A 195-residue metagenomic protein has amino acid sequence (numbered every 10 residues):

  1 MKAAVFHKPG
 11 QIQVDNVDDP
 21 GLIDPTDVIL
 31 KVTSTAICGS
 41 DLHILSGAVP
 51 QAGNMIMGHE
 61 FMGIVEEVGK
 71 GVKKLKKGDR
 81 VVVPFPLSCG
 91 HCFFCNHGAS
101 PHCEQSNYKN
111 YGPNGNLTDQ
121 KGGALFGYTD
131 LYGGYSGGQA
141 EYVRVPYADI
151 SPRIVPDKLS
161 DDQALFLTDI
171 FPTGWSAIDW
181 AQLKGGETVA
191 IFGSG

Functional and structural regions predicted by a protein language model:
M1, T26, D79, G186-E187: Nucleotide donor/acceptor-binding cores
K8-G10, D24: Residue-level recognition of beta-strand termini and adjacent short loop/turns
Q11-D19: Short glycine/threonine/proline-enriched tight-turn/helix- or strand-capping micro-motif at secondary-structure
D18-T35, L45-N96, S100-P101, K109-G115 (+2 more regions): Glycine-rich beta-strand-centered segment in the early N-terminal region that forms part of a ligand/cofactor-binding
H91-A190: NAD(P)H dinucleotide-binding glycine-rich loop of Rossmann-like/cofactor-binding domains, especially the beta1-alpha1
G195: Conserved glycine-rich cofactor-binding loop
